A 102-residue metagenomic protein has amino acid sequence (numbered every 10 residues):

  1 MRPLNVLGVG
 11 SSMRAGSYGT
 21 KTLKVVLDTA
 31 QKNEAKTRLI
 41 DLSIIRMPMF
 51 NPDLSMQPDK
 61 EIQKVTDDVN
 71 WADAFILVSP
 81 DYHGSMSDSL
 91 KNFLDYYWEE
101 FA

Functional and structural regions predicted by a protein language model:
R2-E34: N-terminal beta1-alpha1 ligand-phosphate binding loop
V9, D41-S43, V78-S79: A secondary-structure boundary/capping signal
K21-K24, P52-S55, L90-L94: Short, glycine/charged-enriched secondary-structure capping and boundary segments
L27-M47: N-terminal glycine-rich anion-binding loop in soluble enzyme alpha/beta folds
L42-D59: N-terminal beta-loop-helix "entrance" segment that forms/cooperates in small-molecule cofactor or anionic ligand
Q57-A102: Helix-loop-strand module that forms the ligand-binding subsite of alpha/beta enzymes
